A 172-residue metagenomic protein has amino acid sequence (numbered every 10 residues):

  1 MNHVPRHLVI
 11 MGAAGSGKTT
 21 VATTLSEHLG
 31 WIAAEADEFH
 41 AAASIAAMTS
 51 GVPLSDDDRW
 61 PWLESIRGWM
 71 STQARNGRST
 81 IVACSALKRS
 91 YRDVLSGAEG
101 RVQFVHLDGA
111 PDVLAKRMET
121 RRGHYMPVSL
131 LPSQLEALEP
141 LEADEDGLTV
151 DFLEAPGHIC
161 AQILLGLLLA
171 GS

Functional and structural regions predicted by a protein language model:
M1-R6: Extreme N-terminal, non-catalytic leader segments that precede Walker-type/kinase nucleotide-binding cores
I10: Hydrophobic anchor at the beta1->P-loop junction of P-loop NTPases
A13: P-loop (Walker A) phosphate-binding loop of NTP-binding proteins
K18: Conserved lysine of the Walker
T23-G68: Conserved substrate/cofactor phosphate-moiety recognition/catalytic segment in nucleotide-dependent phosphotransferases
D57-Q103, L107: Glycine-rich phosphate-binding loop used to anchor ATP phosphates in small-molecule kinases, encompassing both
A98-M118, V150: Conserved phosphate-donor/acceptor-positioning beta-strand/loop module used by diverse small-molecule
T120-Q162: Small-molecule kinase domains that catalyze NTP-dependent phosphoryl transfer to phosphate-bearing small molecules
